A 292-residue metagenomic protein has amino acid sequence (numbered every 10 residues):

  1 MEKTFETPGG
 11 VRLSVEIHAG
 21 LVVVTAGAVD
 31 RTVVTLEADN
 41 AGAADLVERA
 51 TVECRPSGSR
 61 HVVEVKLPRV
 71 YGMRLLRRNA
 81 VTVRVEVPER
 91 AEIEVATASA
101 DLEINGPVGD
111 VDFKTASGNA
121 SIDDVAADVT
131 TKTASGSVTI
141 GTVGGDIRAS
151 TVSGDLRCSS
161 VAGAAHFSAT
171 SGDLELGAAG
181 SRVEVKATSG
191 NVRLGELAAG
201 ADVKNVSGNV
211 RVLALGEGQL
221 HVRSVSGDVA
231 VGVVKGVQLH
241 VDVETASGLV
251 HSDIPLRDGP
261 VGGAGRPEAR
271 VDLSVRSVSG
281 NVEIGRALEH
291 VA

Functional and structural regions predicted by a protein language model:
M1-A292: Intrinsically disordered, low-complexity terminal regions
